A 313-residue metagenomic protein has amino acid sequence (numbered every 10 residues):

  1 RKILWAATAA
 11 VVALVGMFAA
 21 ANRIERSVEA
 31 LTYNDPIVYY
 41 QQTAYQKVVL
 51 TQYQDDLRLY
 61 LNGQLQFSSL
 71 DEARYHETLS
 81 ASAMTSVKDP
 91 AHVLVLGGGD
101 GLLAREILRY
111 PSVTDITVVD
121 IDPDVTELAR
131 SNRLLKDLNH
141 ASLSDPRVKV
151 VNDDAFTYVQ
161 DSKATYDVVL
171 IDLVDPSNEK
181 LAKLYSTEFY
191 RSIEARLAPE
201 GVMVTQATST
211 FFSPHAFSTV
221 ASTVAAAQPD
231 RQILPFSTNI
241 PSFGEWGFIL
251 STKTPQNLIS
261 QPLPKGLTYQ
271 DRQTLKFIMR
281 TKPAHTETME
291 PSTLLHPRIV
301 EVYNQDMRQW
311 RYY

Functional and structural regions predicted by a protein language model:
K2-Y75, A81, T85, R231-Y313: Soluble small-group transferase modules, centered on the S-adenosyl donor enzyme superfamily
E77-T205, T210-V220, A225-A227, S242: The AdoMet/dcAdoMet-binding core of the Class I SAM-like
